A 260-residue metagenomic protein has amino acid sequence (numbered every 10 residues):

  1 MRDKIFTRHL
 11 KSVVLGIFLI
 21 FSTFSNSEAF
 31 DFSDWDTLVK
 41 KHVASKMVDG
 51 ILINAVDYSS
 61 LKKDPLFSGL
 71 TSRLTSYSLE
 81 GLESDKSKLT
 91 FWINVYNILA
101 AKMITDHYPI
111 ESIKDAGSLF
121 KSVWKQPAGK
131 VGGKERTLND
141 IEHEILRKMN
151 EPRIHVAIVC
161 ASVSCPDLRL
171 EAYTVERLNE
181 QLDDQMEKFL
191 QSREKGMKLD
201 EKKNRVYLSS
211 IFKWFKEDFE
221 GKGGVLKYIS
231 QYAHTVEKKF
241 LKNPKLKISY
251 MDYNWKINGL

Functional and structural regions predicted by a protein language model:
R2-V14: Bacterial N-terminal signal peptides that target proteins for export
S12-S22: Bacterial N-terminal signal peptides
S25-A29: Boundary at the C-terminal end of the N-terminal hydrophobic targeting segment
F30-L260: Interaction/scaffold regions that mediate signaling and macromolecular assembly across diverse proteins
